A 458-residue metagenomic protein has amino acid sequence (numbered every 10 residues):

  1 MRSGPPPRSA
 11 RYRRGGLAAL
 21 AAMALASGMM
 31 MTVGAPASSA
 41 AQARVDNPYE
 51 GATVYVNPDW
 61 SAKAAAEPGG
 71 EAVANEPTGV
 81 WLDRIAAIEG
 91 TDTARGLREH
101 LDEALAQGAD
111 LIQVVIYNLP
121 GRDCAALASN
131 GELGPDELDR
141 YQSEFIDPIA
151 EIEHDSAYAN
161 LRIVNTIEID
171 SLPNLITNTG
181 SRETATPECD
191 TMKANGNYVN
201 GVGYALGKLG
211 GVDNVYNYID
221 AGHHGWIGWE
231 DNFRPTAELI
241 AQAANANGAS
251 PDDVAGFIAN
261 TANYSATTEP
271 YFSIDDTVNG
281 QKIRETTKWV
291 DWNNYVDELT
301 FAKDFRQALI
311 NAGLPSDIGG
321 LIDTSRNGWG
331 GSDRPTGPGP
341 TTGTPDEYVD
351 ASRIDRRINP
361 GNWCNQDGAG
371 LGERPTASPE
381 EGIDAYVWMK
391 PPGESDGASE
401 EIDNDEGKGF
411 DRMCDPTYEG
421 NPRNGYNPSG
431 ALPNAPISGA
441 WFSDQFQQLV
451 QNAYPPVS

Functional and structural regions predicted by a protein language model:
M1-A40: Secretory targeting and sorting signals
R44-D155, G372, M389-P456: N-terminal carbohydrate-binding/catalytic regions of secreted carbohydrate-active enzymes
T53-V56, G79-D83, L111-I116, R162-E168 (+6 more regions): Structural recognition of the beta-strand scaffold that forms the well-ordered cores of secreted hydrolase catalytic
G90-D92, R122-A125, N174-T177, W226-E230 (+3 more regions): Extracytoplasmic/secreted cell-surface and envelope-processing proteins
G90-T91, D102-D110, V114-Y218, P235-Q242 (+2 more regions): Substrate-binding cleft of extracellular glycoside hydrolase catalytic domains
A126-E137, G180-K193, Y271-W292, V349-D350 (+1 more regions): A solvent-exposed, charged loop/short amphipathic helix patch at secondary-structure junctions
T191, G222-A243, N247, P251-G313 (+1 more regions): Substrate-binding surface in catalytic domains of secreted glycosidases
Q307, N311-S458: Substrate-binding cleft of secreted/luminal carbohydrate-active enzymes
